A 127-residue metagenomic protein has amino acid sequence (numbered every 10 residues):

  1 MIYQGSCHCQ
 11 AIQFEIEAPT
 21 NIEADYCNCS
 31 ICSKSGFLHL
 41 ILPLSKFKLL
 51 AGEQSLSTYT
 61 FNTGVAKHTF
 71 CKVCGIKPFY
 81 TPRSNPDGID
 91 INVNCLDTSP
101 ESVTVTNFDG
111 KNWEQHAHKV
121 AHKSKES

Functional and structural regions predicted by a protein language model:
M1-S6, A11-S127: A short Gly-Trp-Pro
